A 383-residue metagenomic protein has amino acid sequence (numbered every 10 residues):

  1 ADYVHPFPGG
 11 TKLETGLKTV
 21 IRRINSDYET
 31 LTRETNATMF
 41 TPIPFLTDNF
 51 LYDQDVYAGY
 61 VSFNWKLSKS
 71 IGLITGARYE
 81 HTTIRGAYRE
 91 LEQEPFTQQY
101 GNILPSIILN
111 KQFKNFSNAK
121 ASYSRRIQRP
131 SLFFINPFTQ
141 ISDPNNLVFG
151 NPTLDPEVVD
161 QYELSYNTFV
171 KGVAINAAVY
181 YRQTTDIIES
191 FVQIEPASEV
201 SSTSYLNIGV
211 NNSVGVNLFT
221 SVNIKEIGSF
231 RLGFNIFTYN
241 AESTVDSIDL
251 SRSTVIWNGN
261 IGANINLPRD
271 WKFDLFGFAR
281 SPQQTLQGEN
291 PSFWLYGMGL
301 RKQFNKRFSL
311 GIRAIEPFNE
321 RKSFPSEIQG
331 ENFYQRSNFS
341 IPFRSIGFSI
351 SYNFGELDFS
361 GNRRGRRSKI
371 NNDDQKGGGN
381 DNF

Functional and structural regions predicted by a protein language model:
A1-A87, Q112, N176-A177, N212-F237: Face-selective signature of the C-terminal outer-membrane beta-barrel domain
A1-H5, G59-W65, I107-K111, L164-T168 (+6 more regions): Residues on the lipid-exposed face of transmembrane beta-strands in outer-membrane beta-barrel proteins
H5, T19-N25, Y79-R85, Y123-R129 (+7 more regions): Transmembrane beta-strands of outer-membrane beta-barrel pores
G10-L13, S70-L73, F116-A119, G172-I175 (+5 more regions): Repeated loop/turn-to-beta-strand initiation elements of outer-membrane beta-barrel proteins
R22-F50, P95-G101, F133-P152, E189-N207 (+1 more regions): Surface-exposed loop/turn segments flanking beta-strands in extracellular/periplasmic regions
T41-D48, N151, D155, V170 (+3 more regions): Outer membrane beta-barrel strand-and-loop segments of large Gram-negative receptors, especially TonB-dependent
T83-R85, N115-Q161, Y181-T203, Q283-Q284 (+1 more regions): Surface-exposed extracellular loop regions of Gram-negative outer-membrane beta-barrel proteins, predominantly
R252-F383: Conserved C-terminal beta-signal and adjacent last beta-strands/turns of outer-membrane beta-barrel proteins
